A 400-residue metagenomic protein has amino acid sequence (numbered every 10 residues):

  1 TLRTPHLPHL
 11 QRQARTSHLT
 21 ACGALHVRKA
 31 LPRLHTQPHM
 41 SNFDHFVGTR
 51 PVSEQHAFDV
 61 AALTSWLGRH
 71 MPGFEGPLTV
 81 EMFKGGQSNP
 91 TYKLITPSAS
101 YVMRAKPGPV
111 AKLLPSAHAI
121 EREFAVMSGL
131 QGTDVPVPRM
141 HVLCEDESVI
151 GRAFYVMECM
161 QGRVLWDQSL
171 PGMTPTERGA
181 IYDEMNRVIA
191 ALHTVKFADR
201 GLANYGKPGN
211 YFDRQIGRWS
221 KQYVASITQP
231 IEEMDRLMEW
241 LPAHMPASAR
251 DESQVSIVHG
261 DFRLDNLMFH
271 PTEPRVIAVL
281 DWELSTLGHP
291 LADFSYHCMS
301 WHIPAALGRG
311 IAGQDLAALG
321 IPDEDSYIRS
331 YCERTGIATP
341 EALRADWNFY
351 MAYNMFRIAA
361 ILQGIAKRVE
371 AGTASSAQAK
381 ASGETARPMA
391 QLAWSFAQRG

Functional and structural regions predicted by a protein language model:
S41-F74: Juxta-kinase regulatory segment immediately upstream of eukaryotic protein kinase catalytic domains
P77-W240, H244-I257, H270-E273: ATP-binding pocket architecture of kinase catalytic cores
G206-K207, T339-Y353: All-alpha amphipathic helical-bundle segments outside canonical DNA-binding/catalytic cores that form hydrophobic
I257-H259, L264: Catalytic-loop of the protein kinase fold
M268-Y296, A305: Catalytic activation segment of kinase domains across protein kinase-like and atypical kinase folds
A292-I337, Y353-A371: Active-site activation/catalytic loop segments of kinase-like enzymes and analogous catalytic loops in related
E341-L343, R357-G400: Helical subdomain adjoining the active site within ATP-dependent kinase catalytic cores
